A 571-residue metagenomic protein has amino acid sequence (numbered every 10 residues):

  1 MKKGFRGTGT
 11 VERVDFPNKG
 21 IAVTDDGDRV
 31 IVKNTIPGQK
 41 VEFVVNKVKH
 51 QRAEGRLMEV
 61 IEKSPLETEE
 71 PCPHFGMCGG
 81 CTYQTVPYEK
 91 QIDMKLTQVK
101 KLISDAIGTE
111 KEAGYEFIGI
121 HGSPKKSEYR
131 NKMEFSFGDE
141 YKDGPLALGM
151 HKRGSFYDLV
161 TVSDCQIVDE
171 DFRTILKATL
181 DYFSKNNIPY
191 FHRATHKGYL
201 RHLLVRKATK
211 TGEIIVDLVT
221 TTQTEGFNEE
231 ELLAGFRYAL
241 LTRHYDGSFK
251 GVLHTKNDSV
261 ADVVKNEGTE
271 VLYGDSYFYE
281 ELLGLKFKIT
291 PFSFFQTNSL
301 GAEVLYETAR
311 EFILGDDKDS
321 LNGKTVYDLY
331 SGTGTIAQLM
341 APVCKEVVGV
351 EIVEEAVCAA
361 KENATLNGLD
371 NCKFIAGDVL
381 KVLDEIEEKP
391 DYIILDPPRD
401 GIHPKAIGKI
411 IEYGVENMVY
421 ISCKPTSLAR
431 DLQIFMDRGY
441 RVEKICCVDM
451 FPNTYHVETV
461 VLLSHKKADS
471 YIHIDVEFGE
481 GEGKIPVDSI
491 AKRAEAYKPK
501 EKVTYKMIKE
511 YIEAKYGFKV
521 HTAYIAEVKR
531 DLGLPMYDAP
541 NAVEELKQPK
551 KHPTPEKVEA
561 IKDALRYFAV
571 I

Functional and structural regions predicted by a protein language model:
M1-H74, K111, K373, K381: Terminal RNA-binding accessory module
K2-G7, R13-P17, Q223-Y497, Y505: Rossmann-like S-adenosyl-L-methionine
E59-E70, G79-Y190, K210: Extended interfacial segments that mediate partner engagement and assembly in macromolecular machines
Y157-R201, T222-H254: Internal alpha/beta scaffold segment
P499-E510, H521-T522, M536: Short, charged amphipathic recognition helices of the HTH superfamily and cognate SANT/SANTA-like modules
T504-Y516, A526-L532: DNA-recognition alpha helix
M536-P549: Short Lys/Arg-enriched helix C-cap and helix-to-coil transition segments that create basic nucleic-acid-contact patches
K550-I571: Phospho-regulated, low-complexity intrinsically disordered regions of nuclear gene-regulatory and chromatin-associated
